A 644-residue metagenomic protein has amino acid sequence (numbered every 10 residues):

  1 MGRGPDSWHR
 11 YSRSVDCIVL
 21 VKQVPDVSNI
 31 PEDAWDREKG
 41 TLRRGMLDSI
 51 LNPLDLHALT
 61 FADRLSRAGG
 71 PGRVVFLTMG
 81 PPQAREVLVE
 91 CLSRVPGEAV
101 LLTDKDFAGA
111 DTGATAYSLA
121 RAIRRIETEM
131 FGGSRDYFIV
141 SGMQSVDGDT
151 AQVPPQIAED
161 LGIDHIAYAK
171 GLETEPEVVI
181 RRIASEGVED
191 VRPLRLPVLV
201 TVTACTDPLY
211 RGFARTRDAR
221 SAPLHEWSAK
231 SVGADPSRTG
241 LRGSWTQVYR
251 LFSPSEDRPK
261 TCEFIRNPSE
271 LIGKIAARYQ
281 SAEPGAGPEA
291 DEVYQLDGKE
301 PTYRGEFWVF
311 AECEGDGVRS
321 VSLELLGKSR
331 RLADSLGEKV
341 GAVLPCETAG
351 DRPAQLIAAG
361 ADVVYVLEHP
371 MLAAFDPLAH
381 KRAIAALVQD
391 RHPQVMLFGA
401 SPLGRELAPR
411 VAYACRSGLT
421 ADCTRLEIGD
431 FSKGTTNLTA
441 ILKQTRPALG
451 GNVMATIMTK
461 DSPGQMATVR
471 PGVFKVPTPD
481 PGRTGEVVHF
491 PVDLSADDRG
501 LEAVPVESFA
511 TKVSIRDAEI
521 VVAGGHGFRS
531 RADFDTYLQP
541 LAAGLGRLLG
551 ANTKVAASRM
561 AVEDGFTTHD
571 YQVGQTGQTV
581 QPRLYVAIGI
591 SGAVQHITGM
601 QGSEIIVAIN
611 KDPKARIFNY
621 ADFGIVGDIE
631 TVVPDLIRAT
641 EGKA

Functional and structural regions predicted by a protein language model:
G2-G4: Residue-identity detector for glycine
W8-A644: N-terminal glycine-rich FAD/FM-binding segment characteristic of electron-transfer flavoproteins
